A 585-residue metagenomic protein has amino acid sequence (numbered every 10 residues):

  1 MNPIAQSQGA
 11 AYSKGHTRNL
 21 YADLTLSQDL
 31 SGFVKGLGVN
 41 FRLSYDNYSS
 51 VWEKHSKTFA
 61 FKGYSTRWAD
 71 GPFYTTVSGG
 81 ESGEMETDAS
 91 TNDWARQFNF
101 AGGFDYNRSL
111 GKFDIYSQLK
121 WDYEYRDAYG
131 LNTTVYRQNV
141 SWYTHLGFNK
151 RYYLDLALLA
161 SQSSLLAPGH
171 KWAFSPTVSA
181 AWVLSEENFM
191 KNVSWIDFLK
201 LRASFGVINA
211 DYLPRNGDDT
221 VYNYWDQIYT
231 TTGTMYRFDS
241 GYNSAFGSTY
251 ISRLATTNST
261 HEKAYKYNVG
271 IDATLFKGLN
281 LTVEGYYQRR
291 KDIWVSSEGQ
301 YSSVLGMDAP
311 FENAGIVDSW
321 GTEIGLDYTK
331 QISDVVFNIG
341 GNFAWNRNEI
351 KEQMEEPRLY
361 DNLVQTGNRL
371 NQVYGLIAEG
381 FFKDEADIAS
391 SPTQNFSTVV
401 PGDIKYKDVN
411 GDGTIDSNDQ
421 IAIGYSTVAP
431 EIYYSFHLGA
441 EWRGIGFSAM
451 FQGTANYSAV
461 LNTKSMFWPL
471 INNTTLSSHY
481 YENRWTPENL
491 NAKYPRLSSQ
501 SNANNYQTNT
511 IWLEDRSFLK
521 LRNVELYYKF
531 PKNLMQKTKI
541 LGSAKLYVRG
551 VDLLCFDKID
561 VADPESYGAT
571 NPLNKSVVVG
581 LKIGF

Functional and structural regions predicted by a protein language model:
M1-S56, S65-V373, N504, T508-F585: Extracellular/periplasmic, surface-exposed regions of secreted and cell-surface proteins
F61-K62: Active-site-proximal polar cores
M85-D88, P392-D403, H479-R484: Residues embedded in well-ordered regular secondary structure
S117-Y125, Y153-Q162, Y406-A429: Catalytic-site beta-strand/loop segments enriched in glycine and acidic/polar residues
G217-D218, N223-Y224, Q331-V428, W468 (+1 more regions): Conserved small-residue
A309-D318, P357-G375, I423-S435, G439 (+2 more regions): C-terminal extracellular loops and terminal segments of Gram-negative outer membrane beta-barrel proteins
G413, F447-L519: C-terminal beta-barrel architecture of Gram-negative outer-membrane proteins
T427-V460: Glycine-rich, aromatic-lined ligand/substrate-binding cores of catalytic and carbohydrate-binding domains
